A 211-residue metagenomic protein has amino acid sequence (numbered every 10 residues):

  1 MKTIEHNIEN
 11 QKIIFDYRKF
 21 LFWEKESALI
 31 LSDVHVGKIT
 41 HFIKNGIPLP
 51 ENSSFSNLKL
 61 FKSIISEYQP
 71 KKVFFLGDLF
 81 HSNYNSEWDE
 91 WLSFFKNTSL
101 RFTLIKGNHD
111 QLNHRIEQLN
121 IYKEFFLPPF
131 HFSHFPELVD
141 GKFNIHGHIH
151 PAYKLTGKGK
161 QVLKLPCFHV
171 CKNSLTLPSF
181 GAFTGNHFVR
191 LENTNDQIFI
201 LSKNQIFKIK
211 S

Functional and structural regions predicted by a protein language model:
M1-L76, F80-S211: Extended recognition/assembly regions associated with phosphoester-bond processing machinery
